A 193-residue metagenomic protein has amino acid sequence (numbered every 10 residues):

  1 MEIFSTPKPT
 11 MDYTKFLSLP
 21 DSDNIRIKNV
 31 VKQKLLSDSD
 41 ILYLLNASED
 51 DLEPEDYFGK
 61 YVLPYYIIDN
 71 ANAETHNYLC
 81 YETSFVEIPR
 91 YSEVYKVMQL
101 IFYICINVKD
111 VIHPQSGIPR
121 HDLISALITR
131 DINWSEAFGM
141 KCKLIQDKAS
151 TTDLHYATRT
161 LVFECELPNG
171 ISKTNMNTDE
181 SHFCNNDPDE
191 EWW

Functional and structural regions predicted by a protein language model:
M1-S92, N185-W193: Small/polar-rich, solvent-exposed N-terminal microdomains that initiate assembly or binding
A47, V94-K96, Q115-I118: Short acidic alpha-helical/loop segments enriched in Asp/Glu that coordinate divalent cations
Y65-N70, I106-V108, T129-W134: A short, hydrophobic secondary-structure junction motif
A73-T75, S92-K96, D153-R159: Solvent-exposed loop and beta-edge segments used for protein-protein assembly and interaction
L79-V111: Active-site-adjacent structural patch at catalytic or cofactor/ligand-binding sites
N107-H121: Short histidine-centered catalytic/ligand-binding loop motif
I118-M176: Acidic-leaning, charged glycine-interspersed low-complexity segments
I171-W193: Protruding loop/beta-arch "assembly-hinge" segments enriched in small, turn-prone residues
